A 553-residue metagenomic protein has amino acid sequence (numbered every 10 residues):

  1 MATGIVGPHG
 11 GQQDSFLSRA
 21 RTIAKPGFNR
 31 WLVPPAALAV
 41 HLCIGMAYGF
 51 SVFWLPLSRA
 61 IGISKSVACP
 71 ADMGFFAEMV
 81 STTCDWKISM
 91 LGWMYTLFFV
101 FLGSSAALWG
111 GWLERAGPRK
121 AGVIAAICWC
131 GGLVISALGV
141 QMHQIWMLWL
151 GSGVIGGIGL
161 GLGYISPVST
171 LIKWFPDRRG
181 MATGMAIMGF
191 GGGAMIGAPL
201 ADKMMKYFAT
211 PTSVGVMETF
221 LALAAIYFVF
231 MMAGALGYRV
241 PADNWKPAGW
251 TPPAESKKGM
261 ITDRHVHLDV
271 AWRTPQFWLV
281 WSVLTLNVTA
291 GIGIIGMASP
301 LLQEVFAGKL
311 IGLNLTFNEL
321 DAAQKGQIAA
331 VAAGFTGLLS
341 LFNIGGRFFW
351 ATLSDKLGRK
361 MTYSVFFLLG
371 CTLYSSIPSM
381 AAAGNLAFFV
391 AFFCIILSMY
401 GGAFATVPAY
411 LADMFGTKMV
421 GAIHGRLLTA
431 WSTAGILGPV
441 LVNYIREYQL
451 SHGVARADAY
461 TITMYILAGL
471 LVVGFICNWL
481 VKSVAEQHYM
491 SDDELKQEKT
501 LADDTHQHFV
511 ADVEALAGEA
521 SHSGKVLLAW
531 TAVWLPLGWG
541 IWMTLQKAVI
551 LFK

Functional and structural regions predicted by a protein language model:
L42, G132, I145-L162, T285 (+1 more regions): Hydrophobic core of transmembrane alpha-helices in multi-pass small-molecule transporters, especially MFS/SLC-type
Y48-L57, A198, D269-A351, G435-N443 (+2 more regions): Extracytoplasmic gate region of multi-pass secondary transporters
F53-S104, Q324-G334: Extracellular/periplasmic helix-loop-helix junction of adjacent transmembrane segments in MFS-like secondary
L57, G161-F175, A182-T183, G402-F415: Intracellular juxtamembrane helix-capping segments at the cytosolic ends of symmetry-related transmembrane helices
W93-G111, G337-W350: Central cavity-lining transmembrane alpha-helices of secondary-active solute carriers, predominantly the Major
I127-Q141, L368-A382: C-terminal ends and interior cores of transmembrane alpha-helices in multi-pass membrane transporters/permeases
P176-P199, G425-P439: Glycine-rich segments within core transmembrane alpha-helices of 12-TM secondary carriers
M217-G237, T461-L480: Symmetry-related core transmembrane helices of the 12-TM Major Facilitator Superfamily/SLC fold
